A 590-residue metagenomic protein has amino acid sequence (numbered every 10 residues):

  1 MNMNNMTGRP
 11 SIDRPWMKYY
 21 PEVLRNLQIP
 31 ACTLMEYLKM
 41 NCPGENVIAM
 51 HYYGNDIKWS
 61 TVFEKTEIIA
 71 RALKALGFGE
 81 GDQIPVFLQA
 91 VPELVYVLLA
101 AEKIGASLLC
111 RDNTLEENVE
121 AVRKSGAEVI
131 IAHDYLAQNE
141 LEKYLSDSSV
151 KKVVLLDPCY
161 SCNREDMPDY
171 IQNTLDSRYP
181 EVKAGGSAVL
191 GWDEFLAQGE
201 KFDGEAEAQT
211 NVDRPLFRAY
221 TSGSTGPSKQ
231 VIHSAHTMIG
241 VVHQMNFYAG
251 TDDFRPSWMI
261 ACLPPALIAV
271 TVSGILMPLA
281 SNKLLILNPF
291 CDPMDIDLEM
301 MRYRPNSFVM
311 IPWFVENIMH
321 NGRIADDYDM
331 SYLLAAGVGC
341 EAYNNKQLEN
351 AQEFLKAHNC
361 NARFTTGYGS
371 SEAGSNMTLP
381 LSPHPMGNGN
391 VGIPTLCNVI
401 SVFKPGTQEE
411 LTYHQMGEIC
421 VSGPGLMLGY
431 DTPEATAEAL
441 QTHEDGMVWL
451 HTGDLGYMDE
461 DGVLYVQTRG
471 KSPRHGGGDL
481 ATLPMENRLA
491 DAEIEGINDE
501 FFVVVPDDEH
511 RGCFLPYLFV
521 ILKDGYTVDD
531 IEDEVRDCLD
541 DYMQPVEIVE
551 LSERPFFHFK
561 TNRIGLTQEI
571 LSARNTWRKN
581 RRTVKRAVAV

Functional and structural regions predicted by a protein language model:
M1-L76, E80, Y160-S161, D166-A184 (+4 more regions): N-lobe entry segment of adenylate-forming
Y52-D56, I69-T114, W258-P264: Conserved AMP-binding/adenylate-forming
K58-S60, E207, L216-H243: Conserved AMP-binding A3 loop
G105, I239-W258, A266-V309, H320-R323: Conserved AMP-binding/adenylation subdomain of ANL enzymes
V122, I130-Y135, G423, L428 (+3 more regions): AMP-binding/adenylate-forming catalytic core of the ANL superfamily
A184-L190, E194, N306-V309, G322-G387 (+1 more regions): Gly/Ser/Thr-rich phosphate-binding loop
I393-C397, E409-Q441, G478-L480, Y526: Conserved ATP/PPi-binding loop(s) of AMP-dependent carboxylate-activating enzymes
F501-P506, Y517-I521, I531-V590: Conserved C-terminal "lid"/linker of ANL adenylate-forming enzymes
